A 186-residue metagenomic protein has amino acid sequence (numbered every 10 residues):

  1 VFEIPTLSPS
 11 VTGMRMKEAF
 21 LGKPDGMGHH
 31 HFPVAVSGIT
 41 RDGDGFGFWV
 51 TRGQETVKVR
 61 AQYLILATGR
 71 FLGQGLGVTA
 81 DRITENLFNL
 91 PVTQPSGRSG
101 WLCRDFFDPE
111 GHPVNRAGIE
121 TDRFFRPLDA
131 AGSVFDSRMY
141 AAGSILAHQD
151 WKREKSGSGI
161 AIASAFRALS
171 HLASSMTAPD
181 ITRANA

Functional and structural regions predicted by a protein language model:
V1-I39: Helical element adjacent to the flavin cofactor pocket in flavoenzyme catalytic cores
P9-K17, V114, G118, R138 (+1 more regions): Generic structural signal for well-ordered, non-membrane alpha-helical segments in soluble metabolic enzymes
L21, G38-K58, L64: Conserved beta-strand-loop-beta-strand element in the redox core of flavoprotein oxidoreductases
V36, K58-F71, A165: Short hydrophobic core segments
R52-V57, L72, L76, A80-N89 (+1 more regions): Accessory, usually C-terminal, subdomains that scaffold auxiliary metal cofactors
E55, V92-R98, R104-E154: FAD-binding beta-loop-beta segment adjacent to the flavin cofactor pocket
Q74-D81, D136-S137, A142-R183: A conserved FAD-binding loop/helix module that cradles the flavin
A80-L102, I162-A165: Gly/Ser/Thr-rich active-site loops/lids in small-molecule metabolic enzymes that frequently grip phosphoryl groups
